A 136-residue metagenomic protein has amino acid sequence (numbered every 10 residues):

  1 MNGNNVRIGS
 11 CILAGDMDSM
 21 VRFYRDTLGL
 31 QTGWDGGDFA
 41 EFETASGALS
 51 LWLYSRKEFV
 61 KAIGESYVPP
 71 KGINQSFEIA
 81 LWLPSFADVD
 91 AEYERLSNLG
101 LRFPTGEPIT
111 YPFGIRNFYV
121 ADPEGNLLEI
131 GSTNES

Functional and structural regions predicted by a protein language model:
M1-G3, Y93-S136: Vicinal oxygen chelate
M1-V21, E78-L81, T133-S136: N-terminal beta-strand motif that seeds the catalytic metal site of vicinal oxygen chelate
N2, T32, E41-E43, V68-K71 (+1 more regions): Short secondary-structure boundary/capping segments
N5, G37, S46-A48, G72-S76: Short connector loops at helix/strand junctions that flank enzyme active sites, especially segments positioning acidic
C11-V60: Core segments of cupin and vicinal oxygen chelate
D16, S85-D88: Alpha-helix N-cap recognition
F23, A87-E94: Short amphipathic alpha-helices within nucleic acid-binding modules
R56-P70: Short, flexible, mixed-charge acidic loops at enzyme active sites
